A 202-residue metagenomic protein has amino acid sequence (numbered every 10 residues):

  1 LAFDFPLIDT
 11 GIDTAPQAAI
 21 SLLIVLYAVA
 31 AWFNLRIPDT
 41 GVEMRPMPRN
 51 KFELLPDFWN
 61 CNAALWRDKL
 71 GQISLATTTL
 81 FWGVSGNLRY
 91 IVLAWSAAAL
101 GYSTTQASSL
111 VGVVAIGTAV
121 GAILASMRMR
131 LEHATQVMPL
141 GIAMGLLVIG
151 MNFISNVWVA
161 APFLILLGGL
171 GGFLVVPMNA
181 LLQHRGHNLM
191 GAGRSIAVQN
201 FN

Functional and structural regions predicted by a protein language model:
L1-F3, I24-L26, I73, F81-Y90 (+3 more regions): Substrate-agnostic recognition of the 12-TM MFS/MFS-like secondary transporter fold
D4-S21, A63-V120, A160, F173: A single, central transmembrane helix in multi-pass transporters
P16, L23-N50, L131: Helix-loop junctions on the cytosolic side of multi-pass membrane transporters, especially the intracellular loop
F33-N34, G150-M151, L167: MFS-fold secondary transporters
D39-L75, A99: Juxtamembrane intracellular "pre-TM" segments in multi-pass secondary transporters
L75-A76, S108, M138, G193-A197: Conserved glycine-rich helix-kink/hinge and helix-boundary motifs of the Major Facilitator Superfamily
V120-A134: Helix-to-loop junctions at the C-terminal end of transmembrane segments in multipass secondary transporters
S126, I142-N156: C-terminal ends and interior cores of transmembrane alpha-helices in multi-pass membrane transporters/permeases
